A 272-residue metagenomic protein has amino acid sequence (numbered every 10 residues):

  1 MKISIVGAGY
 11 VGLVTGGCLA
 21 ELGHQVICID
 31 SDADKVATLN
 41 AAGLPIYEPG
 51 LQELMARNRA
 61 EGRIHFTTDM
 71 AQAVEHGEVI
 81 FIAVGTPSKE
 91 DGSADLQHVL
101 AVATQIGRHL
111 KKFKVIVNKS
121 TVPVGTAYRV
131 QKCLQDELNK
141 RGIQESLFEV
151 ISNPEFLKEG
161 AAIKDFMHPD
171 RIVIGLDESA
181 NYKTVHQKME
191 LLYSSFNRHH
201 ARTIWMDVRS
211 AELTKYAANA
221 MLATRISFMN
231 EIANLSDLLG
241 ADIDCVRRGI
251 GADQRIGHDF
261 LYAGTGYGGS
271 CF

Functional and structural regions predicted by a protein language model:
M1-F272: Structural/interface elements that position substrates and couple domains in central-metabolism enzymes
